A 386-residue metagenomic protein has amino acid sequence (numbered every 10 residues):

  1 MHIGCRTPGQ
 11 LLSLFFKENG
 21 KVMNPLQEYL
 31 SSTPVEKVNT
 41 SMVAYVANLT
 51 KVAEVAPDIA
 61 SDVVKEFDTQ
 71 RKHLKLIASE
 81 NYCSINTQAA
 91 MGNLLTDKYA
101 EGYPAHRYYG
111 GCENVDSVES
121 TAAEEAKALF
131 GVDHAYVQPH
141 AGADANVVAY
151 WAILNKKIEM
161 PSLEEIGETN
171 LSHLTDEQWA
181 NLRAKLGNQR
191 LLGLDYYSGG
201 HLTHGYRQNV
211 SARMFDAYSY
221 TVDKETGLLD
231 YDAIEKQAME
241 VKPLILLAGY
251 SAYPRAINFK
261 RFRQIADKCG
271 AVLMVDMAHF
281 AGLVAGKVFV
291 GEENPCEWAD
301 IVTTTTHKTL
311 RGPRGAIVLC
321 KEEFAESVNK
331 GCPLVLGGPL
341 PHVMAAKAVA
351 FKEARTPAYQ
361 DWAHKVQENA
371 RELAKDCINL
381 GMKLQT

Functional and structural regions predicted by a protein language model:
M1, M23, M91, V210-F215: A signal for specific C-terminal beta-sheet/loop modules enriched in small/flexible residues with GP/PG/PP motifs
L11, K383-T386: Conserved PLP-binding catalytic core of the aspartate aminotransferase-like
F15-F16: Aromatic (phenylalanine/tyrosine) cluster motif
N19-T121, Q264: N-terminal glycine-rich, Lys/His-bearing helix-loop that initiates the first secondary-structure elements of many
T121-K383: Conserved PLP-enzyme active-site core in the AAT-like
